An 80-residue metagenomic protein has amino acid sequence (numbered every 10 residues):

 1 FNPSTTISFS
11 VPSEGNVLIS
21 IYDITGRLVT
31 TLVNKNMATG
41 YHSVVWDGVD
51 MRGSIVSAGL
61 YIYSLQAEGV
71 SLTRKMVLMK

Functional and structural regions predicted by a protein language model:
F1-S10, E14, I21-L28, A58 (+1 more regions): Surface-exposed, proline-anchored Ser/Thr-rich loop/turn motifs
S8, E14-G15, V33-E68: Short, surface-exposed loop/turn motifs with a glycine/proline- and acidic-biased composition
L18, V45, K75: Conserved beta-strand and immediately adjacent loop positions that scaffold enzyme active sites
V70-R74: Extracellular and select intracellular beta-sandwich modules with Ser/Thr-enriched, small-residue motifs on
